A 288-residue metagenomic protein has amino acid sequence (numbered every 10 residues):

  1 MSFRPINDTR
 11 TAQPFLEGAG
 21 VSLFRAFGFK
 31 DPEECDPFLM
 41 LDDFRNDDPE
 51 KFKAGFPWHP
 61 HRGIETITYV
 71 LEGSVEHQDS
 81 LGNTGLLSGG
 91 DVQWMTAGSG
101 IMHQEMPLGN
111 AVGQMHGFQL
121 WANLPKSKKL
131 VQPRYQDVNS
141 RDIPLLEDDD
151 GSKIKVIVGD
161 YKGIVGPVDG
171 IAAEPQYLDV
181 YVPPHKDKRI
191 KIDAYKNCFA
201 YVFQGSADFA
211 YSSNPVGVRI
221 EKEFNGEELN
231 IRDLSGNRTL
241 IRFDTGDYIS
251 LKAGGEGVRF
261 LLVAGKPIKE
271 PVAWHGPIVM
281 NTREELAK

Functional and structural regions predicted by a protein language model:
M1-K288: Jelly-roll (double-stranded beta-helix
